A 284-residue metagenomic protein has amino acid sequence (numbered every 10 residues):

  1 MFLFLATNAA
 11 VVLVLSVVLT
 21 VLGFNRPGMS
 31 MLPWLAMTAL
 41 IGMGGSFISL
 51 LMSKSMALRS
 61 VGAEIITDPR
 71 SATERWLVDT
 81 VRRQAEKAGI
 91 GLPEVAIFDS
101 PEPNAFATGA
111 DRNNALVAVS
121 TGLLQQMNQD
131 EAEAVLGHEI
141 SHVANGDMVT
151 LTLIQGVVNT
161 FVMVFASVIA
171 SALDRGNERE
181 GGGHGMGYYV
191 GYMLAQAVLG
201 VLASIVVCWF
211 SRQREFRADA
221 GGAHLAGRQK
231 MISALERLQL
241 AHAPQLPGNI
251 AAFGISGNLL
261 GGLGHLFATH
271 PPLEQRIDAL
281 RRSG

Functional and structural regions predicted by a protein language model:
M1-L5, L32-L40, L153, Y189-L194: Hydrophobic alpha-helical transmembrane segments
T7-L19, I41-G45, S49, N159-A166 (+2 more regions): Alpha-helical transmembrane segments of multipass membrane proteins
T20-A36, N177-G183: Membrane-interfacial hairpin junctions
G23, G45, S49-V149, P244-P247: Peri-catalytic and regulatory segments of divalent metal-dependent proteins
W34-R59, R82, E86, Y192-V207: Transmembrane alpha-helices and immediately adjacent membrane-cytoplasm interface residues in multi-pass integral
S53, V81-A85, R212-R228: An active-site-proximal "capping" alpha-helix that borders the catalytic cofactor pocket
K87-N114, N177-H184, Y192, I205 (+2 more regions): Active-site-proximal gating segments in proteases and membrane effectors
V143-A220: Hydrophobic transmembrane alpha-helical segments that form the core helix bundle of multi-pass membrane enzymes
